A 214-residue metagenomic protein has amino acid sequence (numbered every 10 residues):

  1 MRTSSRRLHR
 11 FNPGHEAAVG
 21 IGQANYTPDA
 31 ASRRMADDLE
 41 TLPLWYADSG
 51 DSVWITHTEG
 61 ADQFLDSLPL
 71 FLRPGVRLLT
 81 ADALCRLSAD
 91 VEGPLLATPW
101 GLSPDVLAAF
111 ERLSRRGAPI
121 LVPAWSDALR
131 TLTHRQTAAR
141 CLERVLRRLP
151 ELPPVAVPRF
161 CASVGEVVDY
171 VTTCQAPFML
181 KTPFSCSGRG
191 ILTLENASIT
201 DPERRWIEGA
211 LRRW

Functional and structural regions predicted by a protein language model:
M1-I55: N-terminal-proximal low-complexity accessory segments that begin disordered and transition into the first
R7, L95-A97, F178-L180: Generic beta-sheet signal
H15, D105, C186, S198-I199: Residues that cap or initiate secondary-structure elements
I21, L65-D66, I191-L192: Short, glycine/acidic-enriched capping/hinge loops at junctions between secondary-structure elements
N25-T27, L194-A197: Short secondary-structure boundary/capping segments
R33-L42, Y46, W54-Q175, S185: Conserved N-proximal alpha/beta basic substrate-recognition cap immediately N-terminal to, or forming the N-lobe
L149-A156, M179, E195-W214: Conserved ATP-binding module of the ATP-grasp superfamily
V171-T193, A210-W214: ATP-grasp fold ATP-binding core
